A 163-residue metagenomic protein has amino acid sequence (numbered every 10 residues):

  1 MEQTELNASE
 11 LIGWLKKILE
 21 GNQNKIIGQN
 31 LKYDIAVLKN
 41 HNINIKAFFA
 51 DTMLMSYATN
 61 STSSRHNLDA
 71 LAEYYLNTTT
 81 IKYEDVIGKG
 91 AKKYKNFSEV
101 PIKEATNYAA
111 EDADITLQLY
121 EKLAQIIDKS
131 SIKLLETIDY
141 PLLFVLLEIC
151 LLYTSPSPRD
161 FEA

Functional and structural regions predicted by a protein language model:
M1-D128, I138-L142, L146: Active-site-proximal helix-loop-helix substrate-binding element of RNase H-like nuclease domains
K129-L135, S155: Short, surface-exposed loop/turn segments at secondary-structure junctions
I149-L151: Non-catalytic interaction-recognition regions
Y153-A163: Single conserved hydrophobic/aromatic residue that forms the stacking wall/gate of nucleotide- or nucleobase-binding
